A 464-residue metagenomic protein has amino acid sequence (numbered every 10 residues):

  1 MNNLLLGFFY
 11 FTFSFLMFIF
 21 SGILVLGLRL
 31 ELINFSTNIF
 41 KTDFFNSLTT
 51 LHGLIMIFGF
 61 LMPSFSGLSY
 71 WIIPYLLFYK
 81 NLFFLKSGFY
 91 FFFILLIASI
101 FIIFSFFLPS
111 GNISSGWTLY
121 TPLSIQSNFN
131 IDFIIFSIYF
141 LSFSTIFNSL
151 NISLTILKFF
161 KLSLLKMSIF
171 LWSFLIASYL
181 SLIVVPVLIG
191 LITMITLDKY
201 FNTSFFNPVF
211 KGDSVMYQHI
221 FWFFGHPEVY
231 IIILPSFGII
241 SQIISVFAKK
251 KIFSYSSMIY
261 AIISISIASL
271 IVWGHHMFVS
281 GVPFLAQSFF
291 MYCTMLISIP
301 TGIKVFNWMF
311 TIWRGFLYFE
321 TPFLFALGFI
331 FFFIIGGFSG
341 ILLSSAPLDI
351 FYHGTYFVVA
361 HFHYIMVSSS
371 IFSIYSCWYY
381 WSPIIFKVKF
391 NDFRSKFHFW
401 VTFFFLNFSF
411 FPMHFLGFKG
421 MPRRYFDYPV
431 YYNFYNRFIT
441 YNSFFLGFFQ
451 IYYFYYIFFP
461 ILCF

Functional and structural regions predicted by a protein language model:
M1-F464: Membrane-embedded and interfacial regions of multi-pass energy-transducing membrane proteins
